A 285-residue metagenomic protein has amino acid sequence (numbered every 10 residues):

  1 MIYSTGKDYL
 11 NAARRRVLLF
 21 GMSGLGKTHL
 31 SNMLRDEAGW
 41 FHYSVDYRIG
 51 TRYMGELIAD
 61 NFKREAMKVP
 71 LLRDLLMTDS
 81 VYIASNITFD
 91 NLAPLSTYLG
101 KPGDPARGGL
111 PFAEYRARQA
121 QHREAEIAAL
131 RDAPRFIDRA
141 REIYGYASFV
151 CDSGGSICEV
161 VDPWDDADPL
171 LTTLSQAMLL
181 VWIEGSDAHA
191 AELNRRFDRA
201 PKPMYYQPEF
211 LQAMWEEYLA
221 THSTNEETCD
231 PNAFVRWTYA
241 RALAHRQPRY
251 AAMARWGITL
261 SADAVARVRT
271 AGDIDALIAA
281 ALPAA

Functional and structural regions predicted by a protein language model:
M1-N11: Pre-Walker A adenine-sensing motif
L19: Hydrophobic anchor at the beta1->P-loop junction of P-loop NTPases
S23: The conserved Walker
T28: Walker A/P-loop
G39-M54: Short beta-strand-centered segment that lines the nucleotide-binding/catalytic pocket of NTP-utilizing
M54-P163: ATP-dependent small-molecule kinase phosphotransfer cores that center on conserved nucleotide phosphate-binding segments
D152-S153, L170-A220: Conserved phosphate-donor/acceptor-positioning beta-strand/loop module used by diverse small-molecule
S223-A285: NTP-dependent small-molecule kinase module
